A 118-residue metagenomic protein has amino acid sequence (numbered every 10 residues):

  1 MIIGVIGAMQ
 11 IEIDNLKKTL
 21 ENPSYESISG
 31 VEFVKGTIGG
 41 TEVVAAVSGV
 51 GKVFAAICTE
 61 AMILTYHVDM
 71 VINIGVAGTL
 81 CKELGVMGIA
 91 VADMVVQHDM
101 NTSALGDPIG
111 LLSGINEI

Functional and structural regions predicted by a protein language model:
M1-Y66: N-terminal short beta-loop-beta anion/metal-coordinating cradle
E12-I13, G78-C81: Short, active-site-adjacent cap segments at secondary-structure transitions
H67-I72: Proline-aspartate-enriched helix->loop->beta-strand connector
C81-I118: Mid-sequence, gly/pro-rich, charge-dense loop/helix-turn segments that line enzyme active sites
